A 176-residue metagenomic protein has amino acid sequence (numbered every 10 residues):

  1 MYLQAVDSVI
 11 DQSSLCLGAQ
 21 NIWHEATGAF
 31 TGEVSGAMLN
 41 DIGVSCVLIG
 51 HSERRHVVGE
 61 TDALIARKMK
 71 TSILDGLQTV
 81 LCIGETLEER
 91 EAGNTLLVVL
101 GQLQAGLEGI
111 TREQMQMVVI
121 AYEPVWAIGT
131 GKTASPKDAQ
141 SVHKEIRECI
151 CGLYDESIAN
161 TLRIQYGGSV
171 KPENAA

Functional and structural regions predicted by a protein language model:
M1-A176: Active-site loop-to-helix "anion-binding N-cap" substructures in soluble metabolic enzymes
